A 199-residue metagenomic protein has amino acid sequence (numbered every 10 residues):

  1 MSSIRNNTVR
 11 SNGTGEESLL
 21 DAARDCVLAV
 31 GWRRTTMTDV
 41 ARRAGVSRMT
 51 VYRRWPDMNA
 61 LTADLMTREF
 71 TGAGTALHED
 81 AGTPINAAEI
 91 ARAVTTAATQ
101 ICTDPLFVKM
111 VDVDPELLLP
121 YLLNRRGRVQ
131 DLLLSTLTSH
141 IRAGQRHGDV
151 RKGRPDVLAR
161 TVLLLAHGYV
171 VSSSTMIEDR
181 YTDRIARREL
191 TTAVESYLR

Functional and structural regions predicted by a protein language model:
M1-V30, R34-R43, N59-A63, R68-T71: Basic, helix-initiating cap at the start of DNA-binding domains
L20, A91, T95, L134 (+6 more regions): An amphipathic alpha-helix signature
A22-C26, Q100, L165: Short amphipathic alpha-helical elements of helix-turn-helix/winged-helix folds
G45-W55: Short hydrophobic/aromatic patch on the recognition helix
R54-W55, M66, V194: Tryptophan-centric aromatic hotspots in well-structured domains and transmembrane helices
D64, L77-F107, L158-V162, R187: Hydrophobic alpha-helical connector segments
G74, P120-H147, D156-R160: Amphipathic alpha-helical packing segments from all-alpha helical-bundle domains
V108-L119, R146-T192: Hydrophobic/aromatic-rich alpha-helical bundle segments in the mid-to-C-terminal region
